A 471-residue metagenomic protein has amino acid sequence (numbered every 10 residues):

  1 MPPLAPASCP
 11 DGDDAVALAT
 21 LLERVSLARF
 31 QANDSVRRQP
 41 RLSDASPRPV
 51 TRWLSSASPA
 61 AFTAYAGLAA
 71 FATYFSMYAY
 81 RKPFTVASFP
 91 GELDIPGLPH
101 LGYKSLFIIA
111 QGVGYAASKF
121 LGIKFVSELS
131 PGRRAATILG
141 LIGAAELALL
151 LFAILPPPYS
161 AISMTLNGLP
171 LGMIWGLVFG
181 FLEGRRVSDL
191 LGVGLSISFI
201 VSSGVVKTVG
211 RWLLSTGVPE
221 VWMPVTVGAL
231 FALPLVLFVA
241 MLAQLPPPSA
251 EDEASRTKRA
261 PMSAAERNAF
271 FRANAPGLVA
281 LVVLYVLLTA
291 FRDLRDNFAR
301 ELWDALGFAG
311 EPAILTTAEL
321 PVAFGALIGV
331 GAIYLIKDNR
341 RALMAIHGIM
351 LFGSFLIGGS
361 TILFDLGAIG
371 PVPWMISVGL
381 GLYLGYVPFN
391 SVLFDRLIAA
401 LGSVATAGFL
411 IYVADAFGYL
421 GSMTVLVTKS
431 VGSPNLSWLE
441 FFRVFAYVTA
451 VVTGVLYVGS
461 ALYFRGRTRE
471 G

Functional and structural regions predicted by a protein language model:
L21-L22, L27-F30, V36-A61, L214-L284 (+3 more regions): Intracellular loop-helix junctions on the cytosolic face of multi-pass helical membrane proteins
A57-K82, N274-F291: Pair of pore-lining "gating" transmembrane helices in MFS-fold secondary transporters
S105-F125, F324-G329: Central cavity-lining transmembrane alpha-helices of secondary-active solute carriers, predominantly the Major
I142-P156, G353-L366: C-terminal ends and interior cores of transmembrane alpha-helices in multi-pass membrane transporters/permeases
Y159-I174, G370-G385: Hydrophobic core of transmembrane alpha-helices in multi-pass small-molecule transporters, especially MFS/SLC-type
M173-R185, G385-L401: Intracellular juxtamembrane helix-capping segments at the cytosolic ends of symmetry-related transmembrane helices
D189-R211, V413-V425: Glycine-rich segments within core transmembrane alpha-helices of 12-TM secondary carriers
A313-K337: Transmembrane alpha-helices of Major Facilitator/SLC transporters
